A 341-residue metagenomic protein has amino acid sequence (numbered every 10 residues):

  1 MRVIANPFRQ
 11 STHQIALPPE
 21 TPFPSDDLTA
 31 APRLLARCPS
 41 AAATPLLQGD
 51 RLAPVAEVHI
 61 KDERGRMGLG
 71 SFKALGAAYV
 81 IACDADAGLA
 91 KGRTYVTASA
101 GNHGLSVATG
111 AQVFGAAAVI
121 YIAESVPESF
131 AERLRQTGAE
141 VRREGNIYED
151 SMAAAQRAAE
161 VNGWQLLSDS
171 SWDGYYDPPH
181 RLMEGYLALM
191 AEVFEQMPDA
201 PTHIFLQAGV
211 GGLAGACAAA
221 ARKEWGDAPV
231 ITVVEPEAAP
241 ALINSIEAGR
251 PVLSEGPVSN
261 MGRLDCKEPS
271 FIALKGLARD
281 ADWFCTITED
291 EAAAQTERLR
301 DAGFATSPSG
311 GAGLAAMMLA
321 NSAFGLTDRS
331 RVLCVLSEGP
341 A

Functional and structural regions predicted by a protein language model:
M1-A341: PLP-dependent amino-acid enzyme catalytic core
